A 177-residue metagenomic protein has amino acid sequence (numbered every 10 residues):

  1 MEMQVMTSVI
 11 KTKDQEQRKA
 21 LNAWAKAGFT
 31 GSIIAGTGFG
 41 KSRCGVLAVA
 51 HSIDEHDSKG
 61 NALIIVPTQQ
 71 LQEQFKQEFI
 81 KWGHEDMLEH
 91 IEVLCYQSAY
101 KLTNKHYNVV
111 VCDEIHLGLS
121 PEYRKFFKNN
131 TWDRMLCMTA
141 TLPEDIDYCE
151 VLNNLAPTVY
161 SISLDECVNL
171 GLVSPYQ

Functional and structural regions predicted by a protein language model:
M1-I34: Conserved pre-motif I regulatory segment
G28-A48: Walker A/P-loop
L47, H51, K125: Active-site signature of alpha/beta-hydrolase-fold catalytic machinery across serine- and Asp/Cys-nucleophile hydrolases
S52-G60: Post-Walker A helix-loop "phosphate-sensing" segment adjacent to the P-loop in P-loop NTPases
N61-I65: Conserved beta-strand elements of the Class I
V66-H106: Inter-Walker segment of RecA-like/P-loop motor cores
V111-C112: Hydrophobic residues in beta-strands of the RecA-like P-loop NTPase core, especially within AAA+ ATPase
H116-P175: Post-DEXD/H (motif II) to motif III coupling segment of the RecA-like Helicase ATP-binding lobe
